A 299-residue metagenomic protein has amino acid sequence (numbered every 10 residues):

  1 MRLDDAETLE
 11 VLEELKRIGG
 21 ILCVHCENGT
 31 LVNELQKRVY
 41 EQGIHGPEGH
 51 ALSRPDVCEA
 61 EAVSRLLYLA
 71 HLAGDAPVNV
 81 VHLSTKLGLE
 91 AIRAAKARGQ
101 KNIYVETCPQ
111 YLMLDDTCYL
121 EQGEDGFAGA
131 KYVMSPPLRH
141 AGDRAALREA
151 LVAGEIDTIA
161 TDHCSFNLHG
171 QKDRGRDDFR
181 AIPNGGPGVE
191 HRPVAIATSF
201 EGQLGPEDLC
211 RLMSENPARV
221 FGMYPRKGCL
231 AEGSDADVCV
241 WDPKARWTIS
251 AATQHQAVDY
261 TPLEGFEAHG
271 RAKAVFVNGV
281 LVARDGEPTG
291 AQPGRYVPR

Functional and structural regions predicted by a protein language model:
M1-I159, G175: Histidine/acidic residue-rich metal-binding segments in metalloenzymes
E7, G188, R192, H255: Short acidic-hydrophobic sequence patches enriched in Asp/Glu that either
E27, S84, C108, C164 (+3 more regions): Anionic group-transfer/hydrolysis microenvironments
L31, L87-E90, Y111-D115, F166-H169 (+3 more regions): Flexible loop/turn segments at secondary-structure boundaries
I44-D75, G126, A130-Y132, V152-A153 (+2 more regions): His/Asp/Glu-enriched, well-ordered alpha-helical/loop segment that forms or immediately abuts the divalent-metal
G88, A94-A95, Q292-R299: C-terminal/domain-terminus segments
G99, C108, A130, E155 (+4 more regions): A generic structural signal for well-ordered coil/turn residues at beta-strand boundaries that shape enzyme active-site
D173-D178, N184, E232-P298: C-terminal cap of metal-dependent C-N hydrolases
